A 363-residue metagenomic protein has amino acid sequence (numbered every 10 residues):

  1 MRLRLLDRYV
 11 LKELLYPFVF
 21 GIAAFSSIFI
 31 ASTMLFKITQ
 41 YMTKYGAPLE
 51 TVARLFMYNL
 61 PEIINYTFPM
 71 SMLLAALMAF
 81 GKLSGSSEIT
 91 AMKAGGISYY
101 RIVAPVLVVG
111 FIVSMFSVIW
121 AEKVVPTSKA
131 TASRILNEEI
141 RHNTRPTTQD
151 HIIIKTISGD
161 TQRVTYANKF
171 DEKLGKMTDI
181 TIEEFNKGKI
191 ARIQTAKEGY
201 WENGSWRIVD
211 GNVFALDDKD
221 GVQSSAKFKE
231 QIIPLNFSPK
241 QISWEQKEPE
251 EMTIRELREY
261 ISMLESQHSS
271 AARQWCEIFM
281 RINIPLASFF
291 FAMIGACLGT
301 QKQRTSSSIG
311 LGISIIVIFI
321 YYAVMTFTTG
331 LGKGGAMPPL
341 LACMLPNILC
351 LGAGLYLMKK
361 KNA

Functional and structural regions predicted by a protein language model:
M1-Y58: Hydrophobic alpha-helical transmembrane segments
Y9, E13, P17, R101-G110 (+1 more regions): Start (N-cap) of specific transmembrane helices in multi-pass transporter permeases
L49-R54, G110-V222: Non-transmembrane, extracytosolic/lumenal segments of membrane-associated proteins
L60-A79: Long, hydrophobic alpha-helical segments
A76-G95: Transmembrane helix boundary and interhelical loop/hinge segments in multi-pass membrane proteins
K93-S98, G335: Short helix-to-coil transition segments within interhelical loops that connect adjacent transmembrane helices
P239-H268: Extended, hydrophilic extramembrane loops/domains of integral membrane proteins
S266-K361: Transmembrane alpha-helical segments that form the functional core of multipass membrane systems
